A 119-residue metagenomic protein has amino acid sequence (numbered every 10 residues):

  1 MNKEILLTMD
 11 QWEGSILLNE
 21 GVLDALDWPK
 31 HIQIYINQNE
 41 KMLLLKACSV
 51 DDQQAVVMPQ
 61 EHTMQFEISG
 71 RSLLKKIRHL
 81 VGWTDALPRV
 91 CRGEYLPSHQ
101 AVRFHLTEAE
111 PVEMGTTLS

Functional and structural regions predicted by a protein language model:
M1-W12, W28-M58, I77, G82-S119: Long, compositionally biased stretches
S15-D27, I68-R78: Short beta-strand-centered segments at strand-helix junctions
A55-K75: An anionic, turn-rich surface loop/hairpin at beta-sheet edges that serves as a generic interaction/coordination patch
